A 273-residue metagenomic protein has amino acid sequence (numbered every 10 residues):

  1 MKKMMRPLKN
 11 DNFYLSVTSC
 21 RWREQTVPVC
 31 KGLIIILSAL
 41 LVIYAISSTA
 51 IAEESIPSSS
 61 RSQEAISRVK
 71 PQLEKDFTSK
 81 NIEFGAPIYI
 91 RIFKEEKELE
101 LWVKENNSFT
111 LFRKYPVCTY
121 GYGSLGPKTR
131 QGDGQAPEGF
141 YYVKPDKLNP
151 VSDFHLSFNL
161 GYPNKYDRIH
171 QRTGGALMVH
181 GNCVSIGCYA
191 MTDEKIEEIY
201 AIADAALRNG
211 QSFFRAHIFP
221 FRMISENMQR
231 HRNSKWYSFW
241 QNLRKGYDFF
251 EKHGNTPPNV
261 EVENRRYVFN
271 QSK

Functional and structural regions predicted by a protein language model:
M1-P28: N-terminal secretory signal peptides that target proteins for export/translocation
K3, N12, I34, Y89-I92: Alpha-helical interaction segments
R21-R23, K31, V103, Y237: Short linear interaction motif-like sites in intrinsically disordered regions of transcription factors
I34-A45: Bacterial N-terminal signal peptides
S48-I51: Sec/Tat signal peptide C-region and signal peptidase I cleavage site
E53-I186, E194-F214, M223-K273: Cell wall/extracellular polymer interaction/catalysis modules
M191: A conserved hydrophobic position in a structured secondary element of the catalytic/binding core that shapes
H217-F219: Short internal beta-strands
